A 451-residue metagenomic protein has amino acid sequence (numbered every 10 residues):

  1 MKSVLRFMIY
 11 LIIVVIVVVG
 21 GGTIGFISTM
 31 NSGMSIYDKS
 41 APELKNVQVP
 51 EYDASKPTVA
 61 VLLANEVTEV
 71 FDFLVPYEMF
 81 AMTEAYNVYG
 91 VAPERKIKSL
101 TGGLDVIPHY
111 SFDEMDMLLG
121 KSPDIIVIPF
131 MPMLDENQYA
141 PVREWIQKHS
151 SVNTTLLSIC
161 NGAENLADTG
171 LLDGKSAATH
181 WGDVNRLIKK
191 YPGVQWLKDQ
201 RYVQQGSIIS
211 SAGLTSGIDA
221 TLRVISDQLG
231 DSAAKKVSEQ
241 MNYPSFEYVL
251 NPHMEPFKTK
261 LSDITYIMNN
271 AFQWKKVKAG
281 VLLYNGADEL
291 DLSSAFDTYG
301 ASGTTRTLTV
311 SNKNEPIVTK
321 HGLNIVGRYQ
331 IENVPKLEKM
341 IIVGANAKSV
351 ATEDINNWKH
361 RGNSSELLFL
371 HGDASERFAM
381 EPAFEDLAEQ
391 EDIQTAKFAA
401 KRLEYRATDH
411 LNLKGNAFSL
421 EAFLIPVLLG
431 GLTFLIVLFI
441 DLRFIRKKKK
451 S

Functional and structural regions predicted by a protein language model:
K2-V152, A167-T169, L222-S451: Extended, subdomain-level signal for the structured scaffold at the beginning of enzyme domains
N65, S176, G206, S210-G213 (+1 more regions): Glycine- and other small-residue-rich loops at beta-strand/loop junctions that grip anionic moieties
R95, A163, V184, V203 (+1 more regions): Residue-level detector of flexible, active-site-proximal loop/helix-junction positions within diverse enzyme catalytic
L118, S122-I128, S158, Q195 (+1 more regions): Membrane-embedded alpha-helical core segments of multi-pass
W145-G182: Catalytic nucleophile loop
D173-L197: A conserved active-site-flanking secondary-structure segment within enzyme catalytic domains
D199-S238: Contiguous mid-protein beta-loop-alpha structural module that forms a pocket-lining wall or clamp of enzyme active
